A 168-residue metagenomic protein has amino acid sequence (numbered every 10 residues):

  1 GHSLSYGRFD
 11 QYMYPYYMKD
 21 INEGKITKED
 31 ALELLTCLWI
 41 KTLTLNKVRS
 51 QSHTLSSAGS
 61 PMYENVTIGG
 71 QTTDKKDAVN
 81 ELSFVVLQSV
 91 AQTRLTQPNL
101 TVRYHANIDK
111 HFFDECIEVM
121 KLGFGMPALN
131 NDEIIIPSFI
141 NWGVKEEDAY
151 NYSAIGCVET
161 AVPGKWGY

Functional and structural regions predicted by a protein language model:
G1-Y168: Conserved catalytic cores of very large enzyme subunits
